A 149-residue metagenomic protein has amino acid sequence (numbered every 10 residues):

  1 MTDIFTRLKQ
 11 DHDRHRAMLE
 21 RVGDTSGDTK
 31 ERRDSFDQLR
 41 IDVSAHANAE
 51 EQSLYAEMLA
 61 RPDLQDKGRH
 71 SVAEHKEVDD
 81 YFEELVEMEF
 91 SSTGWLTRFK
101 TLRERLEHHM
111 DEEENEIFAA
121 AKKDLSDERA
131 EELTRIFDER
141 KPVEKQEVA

Functional and structural regions predicted by a protein language model:
M1-A149: Small-residue-biased structural context
